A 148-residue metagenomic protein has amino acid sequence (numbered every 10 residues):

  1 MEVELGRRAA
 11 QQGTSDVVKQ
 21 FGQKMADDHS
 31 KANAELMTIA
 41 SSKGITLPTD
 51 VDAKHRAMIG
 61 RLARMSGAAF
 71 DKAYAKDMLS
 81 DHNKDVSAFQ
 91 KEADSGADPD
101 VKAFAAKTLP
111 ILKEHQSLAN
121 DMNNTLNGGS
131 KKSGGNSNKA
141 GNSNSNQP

Functional and structural regions predicted by a protein language model:
M1-P148: His/Met- and acidic-residue-enriched segments that coordinate or traffic transition-metal cofactors and support
